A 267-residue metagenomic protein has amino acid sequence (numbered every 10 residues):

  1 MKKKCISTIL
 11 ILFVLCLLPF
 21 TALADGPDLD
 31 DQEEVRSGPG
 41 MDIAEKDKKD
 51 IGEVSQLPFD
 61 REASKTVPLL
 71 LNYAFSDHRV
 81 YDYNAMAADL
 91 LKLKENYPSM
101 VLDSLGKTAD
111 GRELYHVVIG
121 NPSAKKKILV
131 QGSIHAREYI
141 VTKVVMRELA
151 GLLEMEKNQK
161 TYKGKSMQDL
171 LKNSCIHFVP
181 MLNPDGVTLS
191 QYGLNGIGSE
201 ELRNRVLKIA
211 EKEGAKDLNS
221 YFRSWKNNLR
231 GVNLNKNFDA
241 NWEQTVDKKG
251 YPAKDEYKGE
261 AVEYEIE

Functional and structural regions predicted by a protein language model:
M1-I9: Bacterial N-terminal signal peptides that target proteins for export
L10-P19: Bacterial N-terminal signal peptides
L18-D28: Sec-dependent signal peptide cleavage junction
P27-D30, S37-D110: Short glycine- and acidic-rich boundary segments immediately preceding or forming the N-terminal edge of structured
D110-V118: A short loop-to-beta-strand scaffold at the N-terminal edge of the catalytic core in hydrolase folds
N121-K127: Proline/glycine-enriched tight loop/beta-turn segments at coil->beta junctions that connect or precede beta-strands
K127-M146, P184: Histidine-centered catalytic micro-motifs
I140, R147-E267: Active-site/substrate-binding loop(s) of hydrolase catalytic cores
